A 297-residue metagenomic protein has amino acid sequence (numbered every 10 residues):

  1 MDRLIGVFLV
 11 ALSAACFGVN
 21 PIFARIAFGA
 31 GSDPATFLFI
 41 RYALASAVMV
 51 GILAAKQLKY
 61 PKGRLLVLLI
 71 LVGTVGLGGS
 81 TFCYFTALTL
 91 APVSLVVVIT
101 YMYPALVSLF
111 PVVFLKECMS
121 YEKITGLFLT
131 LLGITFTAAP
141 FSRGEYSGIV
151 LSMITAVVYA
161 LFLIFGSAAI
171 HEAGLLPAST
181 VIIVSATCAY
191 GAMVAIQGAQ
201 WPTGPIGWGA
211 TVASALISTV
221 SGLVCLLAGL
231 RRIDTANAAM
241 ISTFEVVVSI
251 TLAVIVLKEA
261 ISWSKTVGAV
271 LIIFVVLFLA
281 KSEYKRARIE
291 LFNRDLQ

Functional and structural regions predicted by a protein language model:
M1-T36, I40, F141-A168, C188 (+1 more regions): Glycine-/small-residue-enriched transmembrane alpha-helix faces in small-molecule transporters and effluxers
D2-V7, G31-F39, P61-V67, A139-V158 (+2 more regions): Juxtamembrane helix-entry segments on the extracytoplasmic side of multipass membrane proteins
A14, I40, L95-M102, F165-T187 (+1 more regions): Helix-helix packing/entry segments at the starts of transmembrane helices
C16, P21, L53-S94, T100 (+2 more regions): Specific transmembrane alpha-helical segments of multi-pass solute transporters/efflux pumps, especially DMT/EamA
A27, F37, R41, A87 (+6 more regions): Hydrophobic/aromatic residues within transmembrane alpha-helices of multi-pass small-molecule transporters
G29-G79, L106-V107, V158-F165, S179-Q197 (+3 more regions): Transmembrane alpha-helices of multi-pass small-molecule transport proteins
V48, L53, Q57, Y84 (+2 more regions): C-terminal transmembrane-helix exit sites in multi-pass transporters
M49, I70, F110, M119-A139 (+2 more regions): Hydrophobic transmembrane alpha-helices of multi-pass small-molecule transport proteins
